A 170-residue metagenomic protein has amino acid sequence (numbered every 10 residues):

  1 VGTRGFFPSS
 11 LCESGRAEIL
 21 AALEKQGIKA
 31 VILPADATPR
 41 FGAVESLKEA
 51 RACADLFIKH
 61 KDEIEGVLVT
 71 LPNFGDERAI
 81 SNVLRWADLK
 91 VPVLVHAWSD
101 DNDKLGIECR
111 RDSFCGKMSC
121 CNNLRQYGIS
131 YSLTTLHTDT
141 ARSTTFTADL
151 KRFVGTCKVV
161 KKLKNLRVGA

Functional and structural regions predicted by a protein language model:
V1-A170: Metallocofactor- and cofactor-centric catalytic cores in central/energy metabolism, strongly enriched
